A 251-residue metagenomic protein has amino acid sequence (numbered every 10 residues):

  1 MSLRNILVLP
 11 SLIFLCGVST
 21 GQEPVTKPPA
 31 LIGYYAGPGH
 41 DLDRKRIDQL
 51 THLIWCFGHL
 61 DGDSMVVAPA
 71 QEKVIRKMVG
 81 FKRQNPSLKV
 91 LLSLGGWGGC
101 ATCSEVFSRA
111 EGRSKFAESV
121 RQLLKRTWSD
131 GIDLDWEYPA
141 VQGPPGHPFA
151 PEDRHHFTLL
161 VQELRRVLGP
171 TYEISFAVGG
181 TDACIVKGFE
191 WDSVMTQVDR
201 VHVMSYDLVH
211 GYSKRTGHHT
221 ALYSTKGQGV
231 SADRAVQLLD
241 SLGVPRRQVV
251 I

Functional and structural regions predicted by a protein language model:
M1-P24: Bacterial Sec-dependent N-terminal signal peptides
E23-L124: Glycan-recognition patch characteristic of GH18 chitinases/ENGases and related GlcNAc/peptidoglycan-binding proteins
I32, K89-L91, D133, S175 (+1 more regions): A structural signal for isolated positions on well-ordered beta-strands in alpha/beta enzyme cores
Y35, F57, L92-G96, W136-Y138 (+2 more regions): A cross-domain feature marking catalytic cores of carbohydrate-active enzymes and several ubiquitous metabolic/repair
T51, D130, D199: Receiver (REC) domain switch/active-site residues of two-component response regulators
L53, L92, L134, L164 (+2 more regions): Conserved, mostly hydrophobic/aromatic
G62-K73, P139-V250: Substrate-binding surface in catalytic domains of secreted glycosidases
